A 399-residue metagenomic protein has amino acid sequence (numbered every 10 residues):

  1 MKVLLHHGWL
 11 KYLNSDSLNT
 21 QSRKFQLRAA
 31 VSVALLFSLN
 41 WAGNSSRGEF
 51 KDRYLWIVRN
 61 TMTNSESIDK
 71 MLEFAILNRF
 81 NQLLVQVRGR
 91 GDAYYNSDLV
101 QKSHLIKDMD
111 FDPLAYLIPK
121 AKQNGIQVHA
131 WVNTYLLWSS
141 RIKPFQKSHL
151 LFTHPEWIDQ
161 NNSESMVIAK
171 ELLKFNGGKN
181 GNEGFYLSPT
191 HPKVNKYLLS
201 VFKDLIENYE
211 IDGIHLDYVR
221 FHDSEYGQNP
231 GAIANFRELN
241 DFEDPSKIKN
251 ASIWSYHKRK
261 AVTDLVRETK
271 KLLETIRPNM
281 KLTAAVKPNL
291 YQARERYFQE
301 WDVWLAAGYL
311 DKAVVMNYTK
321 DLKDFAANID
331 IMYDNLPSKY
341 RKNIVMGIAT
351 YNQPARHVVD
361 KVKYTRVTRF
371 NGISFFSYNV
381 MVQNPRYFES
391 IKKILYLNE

Functional and structural regions predicted by a protein language model:
D52, Y135-D204: Active-site-adjacent "subsite" loops/lids of carbohydrate-active enzymes
Y54-M62, D98-D110, G181-K196, A251-A261 (+2 more regions): The substrate-binding groove and active-site-proximal loops of carbohydrate-active enzymes, especially glycoside
T63-I76, N195-L205, A293-A306, A355-Y364: Short, acidic/polar
I68-D92: Catalytic domains of carbohydrate-active enzymes, especially glycoside hydrolases
G91-N133, R259-T269, I276: Aromatic-lined substrate-binding rim segments of carbohydrate-active enzymes
H129-N133, H215-H222, I253-E295, N343-Y351: Aromatic-lined carbohydrate-recognition surfaces of secreted/lumenal glycan-active proteins
S140, K281-V314, T319-L322: Substrate-binding cleft/loops of secretory-pathway carbohydrate-active enzymes
D311-F325, K342-E399: Substrate-binding cleft of secreted/luminal carbohydrate-active enzymes
